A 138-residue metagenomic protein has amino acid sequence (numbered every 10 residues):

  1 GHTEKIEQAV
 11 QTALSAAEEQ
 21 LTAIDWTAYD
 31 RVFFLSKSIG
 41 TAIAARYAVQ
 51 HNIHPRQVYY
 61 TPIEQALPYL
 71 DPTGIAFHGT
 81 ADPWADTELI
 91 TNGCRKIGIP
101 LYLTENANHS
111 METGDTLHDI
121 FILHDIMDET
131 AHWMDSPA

Functional and structural regions predicted by a protein language model:
G1-D30: Serine-hydrolase catalytic machinery in alpha/beta-hydrolase-like enzymes
T22-P72: Primarily recognizes the serine-hydrolase "nucleophile elbow" in alpha/beta-hydrolase and SGNH/GDSL folds
R56, G98-Y102: Conserved beta-strand segments of alpha/beta enzyme cores
P68, P83-L89: Conserved alpha/beta-hydrolase "acid-adjacent" motif
L70, A76-H78, D82: Short beta-strand/loop motif that positions the catalytic acidic residue of the alpha/beta-hydrolase fold
T80-A85, H109-S110: Acidic catalytic loop of the alpha/beta-hydrolase fold
A107-I122: Catalytic histidine-centered segment of alpha/beta-hydrolase-like enzymes
D125, E129-P137: C-terminal alpha-helix
